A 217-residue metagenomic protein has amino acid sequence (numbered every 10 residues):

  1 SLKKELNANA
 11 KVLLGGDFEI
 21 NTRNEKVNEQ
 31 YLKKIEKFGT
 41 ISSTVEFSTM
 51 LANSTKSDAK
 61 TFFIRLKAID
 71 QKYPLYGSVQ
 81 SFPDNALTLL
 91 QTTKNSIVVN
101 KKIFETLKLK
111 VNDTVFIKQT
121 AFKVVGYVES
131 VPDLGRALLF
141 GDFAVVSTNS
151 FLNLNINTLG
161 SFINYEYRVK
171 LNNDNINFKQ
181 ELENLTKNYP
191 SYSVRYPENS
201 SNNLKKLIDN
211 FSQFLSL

Functional and structural regions predicted by a protein language model:
S1-L217: Membrane transport/envelope proteins' first extracytoplasmic loop
